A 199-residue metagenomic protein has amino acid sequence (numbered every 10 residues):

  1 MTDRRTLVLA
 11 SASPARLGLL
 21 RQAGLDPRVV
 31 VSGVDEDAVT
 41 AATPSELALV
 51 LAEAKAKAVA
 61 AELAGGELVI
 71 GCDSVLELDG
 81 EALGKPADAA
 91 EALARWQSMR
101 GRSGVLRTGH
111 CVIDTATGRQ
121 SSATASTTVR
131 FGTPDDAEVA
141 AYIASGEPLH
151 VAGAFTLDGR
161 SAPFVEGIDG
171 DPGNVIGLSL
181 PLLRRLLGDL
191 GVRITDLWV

Functional and structural regions predicted by a protein language model:
T2-L25: N-terminal beta1-alpha1 ligand-phosphate binding loop
T2-V8, T43-V199: Anionic-ligand binding patches
A12, S32, T115: Cofactor-binding loop segments of dinucleotide-utilizing enzymes, especially the Rossmann-like FAD- and NAD(P)+-binding
G18-Q22, V39-T40, A61-E62: Short loop/helix-cap segments at secondary-structure boundaries that form the rim of catalytic
G24-A41, Q120-S126: Short glycine-rich, Thr/Ser-proximal phosphate-binding strand/loop in the N-terminal lobe of ATP-dependent enzymes
